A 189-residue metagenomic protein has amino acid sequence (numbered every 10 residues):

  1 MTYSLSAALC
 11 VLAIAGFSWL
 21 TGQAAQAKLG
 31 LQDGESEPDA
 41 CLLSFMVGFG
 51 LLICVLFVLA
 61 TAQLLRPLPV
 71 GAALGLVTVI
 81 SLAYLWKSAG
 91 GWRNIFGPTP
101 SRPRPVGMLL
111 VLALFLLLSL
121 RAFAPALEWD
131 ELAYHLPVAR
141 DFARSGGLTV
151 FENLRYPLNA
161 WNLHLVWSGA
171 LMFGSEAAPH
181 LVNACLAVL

Functional and structural regions predicted by a protein language model:
M1-G97: Membrane-embedded, hydrophobic transmembrane alpha-helices
C10-I14, L43, V47, M108 (+2 more regions): Generic alpha-helical structural element
F17, M46, G50, G107 (+3 more regions): A generic short alpha-helical patch detector that favors 3-5-residue windows in or near N-terminal regions
Q26-G30, G107-L112, L136-D141, L165-V166: Short hydrophobic/aromatic-rich motifs at helix boundaries and adjacent loops
F45-I53, L110-F115, V182-L189: Membrane-embedded helix bundles of polyisoprenyl
I80-Y84, V106-W129: Transmembrane signal-anchor helices characteristic of membrane glycosylation enzymes that use polyprenol
N94-L109: Interfacial transmembrane-helix boundary/kink motif in multi-pass membrane proteins
L116-L189: Active-site lumenal/periplasmic loops and adjacent helix-entry segments of GT-C-fold, multi-pass membrane
